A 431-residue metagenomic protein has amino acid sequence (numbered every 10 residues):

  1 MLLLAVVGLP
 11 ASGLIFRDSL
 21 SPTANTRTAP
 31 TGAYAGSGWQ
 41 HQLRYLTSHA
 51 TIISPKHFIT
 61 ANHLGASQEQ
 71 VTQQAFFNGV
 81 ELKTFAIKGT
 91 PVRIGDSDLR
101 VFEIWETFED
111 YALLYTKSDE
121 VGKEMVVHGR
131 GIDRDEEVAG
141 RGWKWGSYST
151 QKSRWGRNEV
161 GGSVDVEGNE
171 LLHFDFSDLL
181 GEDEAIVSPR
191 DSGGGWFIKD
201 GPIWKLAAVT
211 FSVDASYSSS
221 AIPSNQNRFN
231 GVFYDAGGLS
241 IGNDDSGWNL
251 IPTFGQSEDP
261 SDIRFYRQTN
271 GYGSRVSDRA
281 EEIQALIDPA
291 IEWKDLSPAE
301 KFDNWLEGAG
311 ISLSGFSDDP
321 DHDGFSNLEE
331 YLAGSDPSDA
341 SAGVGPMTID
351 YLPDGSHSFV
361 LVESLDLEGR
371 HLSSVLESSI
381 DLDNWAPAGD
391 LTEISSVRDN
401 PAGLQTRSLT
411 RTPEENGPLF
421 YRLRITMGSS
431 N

Functional and structural regions predicted by a protein language model:
V6-G8: N-terminal signal peptide c-region/cleavage motif recognized by signal peptidases
L14-H41, S48-G65, W155, S163-D165 (+1 more regions): C-terminal subregion of chymotrypsin/trypsin-like serine protease catalytic domains
R44, T51-I53, P91-D96, T116-G122 (+6 more regions): Extracellular/periplasmic catalytic domains that process cell-envelope and extracellular macromolecules
S54-P55, I59-S97, T107, E120-V121 (+1 more regions): Catalytic-histidine neighborhood of serine endopeptidases, predominantly the chymotrypsin-like S1/PA family
H63-S67, W105-E109, R130-D135, G162-V166 (+8 more regions): Acidic glycine-/aspartate-rich tracts in secreted/extracellular proteins
W105-I186, R190, A207-D235: Chymotrypsin/trypsin-fold serine protease catalytic domain
W293-N431: Short, composition-biased motifs enriched in small/polar/acidic residues
